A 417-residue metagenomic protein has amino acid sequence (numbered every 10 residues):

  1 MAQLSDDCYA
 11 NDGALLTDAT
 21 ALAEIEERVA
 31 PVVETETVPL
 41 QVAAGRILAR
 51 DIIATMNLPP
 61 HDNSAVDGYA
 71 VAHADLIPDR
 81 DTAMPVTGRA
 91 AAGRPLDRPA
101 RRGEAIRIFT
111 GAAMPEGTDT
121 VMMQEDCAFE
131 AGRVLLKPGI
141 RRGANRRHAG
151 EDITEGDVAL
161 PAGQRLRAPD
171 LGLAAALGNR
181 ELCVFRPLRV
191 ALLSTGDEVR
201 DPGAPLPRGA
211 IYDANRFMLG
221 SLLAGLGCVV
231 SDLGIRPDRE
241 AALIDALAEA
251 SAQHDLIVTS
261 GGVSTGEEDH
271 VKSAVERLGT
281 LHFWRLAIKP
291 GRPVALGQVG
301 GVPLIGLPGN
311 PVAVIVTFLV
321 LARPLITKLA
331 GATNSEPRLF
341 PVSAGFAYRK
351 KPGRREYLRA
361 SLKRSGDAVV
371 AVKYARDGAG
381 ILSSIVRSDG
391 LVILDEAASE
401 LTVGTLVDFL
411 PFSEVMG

Functional and structural regions predicted by a protein language model:
M1-A19, R180-L307, P311-T317: Helix-rich terminal scaffold detector
M1-D81, T333-Y357: Short, low-complexity N-terminal leaders and the immediately following helix N-cap/first helix
A2-G13, I52, Y69-D232, A368 (+2 more regions): Short, glycine/charged-enriched hinge/interface segments at domain edges or termini
G13-T20, T35-V38, V42, V66 (+21 more regions): Conserved active-site and cofactor/substrate-binding residues in soluble primary-metabolism enzymes
A19-L22, E36-Q41, R50, G93 (+2 more regions): Flexible glycine/proline-rich
E26-V33, D51, M114, D157-G163 (+10 more regions): Structural signal for hydrophobic packing residues in well-ordered secondary-structure cores of soluble enzyme domains
